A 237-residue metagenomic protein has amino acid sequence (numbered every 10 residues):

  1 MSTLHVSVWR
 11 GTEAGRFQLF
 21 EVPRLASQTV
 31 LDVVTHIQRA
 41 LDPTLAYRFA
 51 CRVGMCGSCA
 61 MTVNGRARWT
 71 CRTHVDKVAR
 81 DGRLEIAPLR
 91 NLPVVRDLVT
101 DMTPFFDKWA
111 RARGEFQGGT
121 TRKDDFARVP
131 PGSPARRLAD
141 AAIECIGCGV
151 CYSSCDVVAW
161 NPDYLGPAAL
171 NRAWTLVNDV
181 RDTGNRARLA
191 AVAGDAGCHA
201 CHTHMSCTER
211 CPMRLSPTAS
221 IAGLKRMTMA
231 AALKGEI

Functional and structural regions predicted by a protein language model:
M1-V6: Short structural boundary motif marking the start of a folded domain
W9, V22-P23, T62-R66: Short strand-turn-strand beta-turns centered on an Asx-Gly dipeptide
F17-T29: Short, contiguous acidic and Ser/Thr-rich linear segments
V22, A46-F49: A cross-kingdom feature strongest in bacterial/archaeal respiratory oxidoreductases
Q28-P43, A87-I237: Ferredoxin-type iron-sulfur electron-transfer modules in oxidoreductases and energy-metabolism complexes
C51-C59: Short, structured protein-protein interaction patches enriched in aromatics and acidic/basic residues, typified by
V63-I86: Glycine-rich phosphate/adenylate-binding loop and adjacent beta-alpha elements of nucleotide- or dinucleotide-binding
